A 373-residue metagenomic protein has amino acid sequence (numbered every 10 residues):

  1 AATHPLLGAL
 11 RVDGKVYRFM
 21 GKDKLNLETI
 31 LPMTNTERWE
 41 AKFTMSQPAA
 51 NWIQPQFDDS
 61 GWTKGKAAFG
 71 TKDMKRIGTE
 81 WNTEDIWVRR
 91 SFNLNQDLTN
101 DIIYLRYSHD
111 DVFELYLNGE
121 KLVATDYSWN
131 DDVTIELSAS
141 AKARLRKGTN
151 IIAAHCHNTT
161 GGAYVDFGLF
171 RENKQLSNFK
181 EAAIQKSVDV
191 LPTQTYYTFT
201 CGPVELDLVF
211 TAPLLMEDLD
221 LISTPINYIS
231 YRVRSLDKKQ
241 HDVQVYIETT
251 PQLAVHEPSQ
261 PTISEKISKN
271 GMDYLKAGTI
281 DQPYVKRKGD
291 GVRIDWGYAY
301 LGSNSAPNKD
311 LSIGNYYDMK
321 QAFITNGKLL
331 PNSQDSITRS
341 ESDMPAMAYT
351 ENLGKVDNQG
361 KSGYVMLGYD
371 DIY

Functional and structural regions predicted by a protein language model:
A1-I30, Q175-Y373: Ser/Thr/Asn(+Pro)-rich, low-complexity disordered segments
L31-A49, Q54-F57, N130, L137-L176: An acidic-aromatic loop/edge-strand motif
P55, S60-W81: Surface-exposed, low-complexity/disordered Ser/Thr/Gly/Pro/Asn-rich loops and linkers
W62, E84, F92-G119, I152-A154: Aromatic-lined ligand-binding clefts that engage carbohydrates, nucleic acids, or primary amines
K75-W87, A124-D132, T338-S342: Extracellular beta-rich ligand/substrate-recognition surface
N82-N95, I135-L137, Y196-Y197, Y349: Short beta-strands within extracellular/lumenal beta-sheet-rich domains
R89-D101, A141-R144, E351-V356: Extracellular and analogous surface-interaction loops
D101, G148-N150, N227: Exposed beta-strand face motif in extracellular beta-rich ectodomains
